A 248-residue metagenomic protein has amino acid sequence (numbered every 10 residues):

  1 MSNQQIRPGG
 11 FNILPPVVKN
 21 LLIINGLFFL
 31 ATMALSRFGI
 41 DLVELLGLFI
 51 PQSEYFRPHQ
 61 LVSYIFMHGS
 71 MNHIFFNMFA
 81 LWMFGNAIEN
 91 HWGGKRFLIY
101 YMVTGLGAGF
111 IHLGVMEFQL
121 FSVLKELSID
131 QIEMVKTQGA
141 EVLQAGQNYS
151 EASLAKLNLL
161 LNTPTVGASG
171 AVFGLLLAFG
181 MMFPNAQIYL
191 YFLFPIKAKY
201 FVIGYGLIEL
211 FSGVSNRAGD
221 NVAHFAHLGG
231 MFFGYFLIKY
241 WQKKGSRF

Functional and structural regions predicted by a protein language model:
M1-F248: A detector for small-residue-rich transmembrane helices and their helix-helix packing motifs
